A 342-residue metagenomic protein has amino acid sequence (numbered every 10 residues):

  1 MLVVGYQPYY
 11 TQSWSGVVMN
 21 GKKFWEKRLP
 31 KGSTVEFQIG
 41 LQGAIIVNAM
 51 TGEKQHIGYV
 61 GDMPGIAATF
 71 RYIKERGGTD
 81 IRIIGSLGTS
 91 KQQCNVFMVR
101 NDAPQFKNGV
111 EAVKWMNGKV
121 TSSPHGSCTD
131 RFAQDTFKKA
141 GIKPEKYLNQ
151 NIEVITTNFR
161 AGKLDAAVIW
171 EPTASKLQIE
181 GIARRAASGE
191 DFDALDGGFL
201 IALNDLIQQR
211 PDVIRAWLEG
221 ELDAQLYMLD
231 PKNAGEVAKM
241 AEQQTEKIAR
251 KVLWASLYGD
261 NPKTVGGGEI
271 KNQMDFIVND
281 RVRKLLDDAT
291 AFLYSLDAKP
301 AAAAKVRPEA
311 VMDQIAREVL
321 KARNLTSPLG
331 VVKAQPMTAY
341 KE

Functional and structural regions predicted by a protein language model:
M1-Q150, D165-E171, A194, A322 (+1 more regions): Short, glycine-/small- and polar/acidic-enriched structural segments that line small-molecule recognition paths
Y10-Q12, K119-S123, K163-L164, L203-I207 (+2 more regions): Second-shell loop/turn segments in exported
L29, K54, Y59-D62, T69-Y72 (+6 more regions): Sec/Tat-exported extracytoplasmic proteins
N48-A49, A67, T157-N158, K176 (+1 more regions): Well-formed, non-transmembrane alpha-helical positions, independent of function
G61, R100, S188, L203 (+2 more regions): Helix N-cap / beta->alpha transition motif
Y147-L148, I152-R250: Pocket-lining segment of extracytoplasmic ligand-binding domains
Q209-A302: Secondary-structure end/capping motifs
L286-E342: Conserved C-terminal helix/tail region of periplasmic/extracytoplasmic solute-binding proteins
